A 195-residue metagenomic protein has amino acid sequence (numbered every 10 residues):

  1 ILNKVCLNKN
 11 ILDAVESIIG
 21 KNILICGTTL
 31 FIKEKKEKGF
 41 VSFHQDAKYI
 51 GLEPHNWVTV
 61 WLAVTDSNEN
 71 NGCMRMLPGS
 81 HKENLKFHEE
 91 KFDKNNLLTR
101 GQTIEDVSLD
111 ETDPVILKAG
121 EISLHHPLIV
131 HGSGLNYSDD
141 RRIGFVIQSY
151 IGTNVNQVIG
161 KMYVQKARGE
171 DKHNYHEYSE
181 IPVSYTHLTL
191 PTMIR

Functional and structural regions predicted by a protein language model:
I1-L52: Non-heme Fe(II)-dependent double-stranded beta-helix
K21, A47-E53, L62-C73, G79-H81: Active-site region of the double-stranded beta-helix
L62, R141-N154: A short hydrophobic beta-strand segment most commonly corresponding to one strand of the jelly-roll/cupin
E69-G134: Double-stranded beta-helix
L77, I151-N174: Double-stranded beta-helix
S133-I143, N156-K161: Short conserved catalytic/interaction loops centered on acidic-Pro-aromatic/His motifs
D171-L188: Acidic/histidine-enriched, glycine/proline-rich intrinsically disordered or flexible terminal extensions
H187-R195: Single conserved hydrophobic/aromatic residue that forms the stacking wall/gate of nucleotide- or nucleobase-binding
